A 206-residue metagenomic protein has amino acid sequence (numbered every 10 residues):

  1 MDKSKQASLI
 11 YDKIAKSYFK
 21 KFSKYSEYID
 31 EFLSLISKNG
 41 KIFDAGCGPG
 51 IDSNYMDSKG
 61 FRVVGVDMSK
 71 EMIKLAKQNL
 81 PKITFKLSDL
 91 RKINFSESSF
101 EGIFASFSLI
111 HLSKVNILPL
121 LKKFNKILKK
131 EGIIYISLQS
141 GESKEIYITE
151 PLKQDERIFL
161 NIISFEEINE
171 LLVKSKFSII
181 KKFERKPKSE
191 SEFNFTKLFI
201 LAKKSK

Functional and structural regions predicted by a protein language model:
M1-S37, E142: Conserved class I S-adenosyl-L-methionine
F43, P49-K92: Class I SAM-dependent methyltransferase SAM/SAH-binding core
R91-I103: A short acidic, Gly/Pro-enriched loop at the edge of an enzyme's catalytic core that lines a small-molecule cofactor
G102-N116: A short SAM/SAH-binding and catalytic strip from SAM-dependent methyltransferases
L118-K130: A short glycine-rich, Lys/Arg-flanked "PGG" loop and its adjoining helix->strand segment in the class I
E131-L138: Conserved beta-strand signature within the Rossmann-like core of class I S-adenosyl-L-methionine
E150-E166: Acceptor-substrate binding/catalytic loop of class I
K188-K206: Core SAM-dependent methyltransferase catalytic element
